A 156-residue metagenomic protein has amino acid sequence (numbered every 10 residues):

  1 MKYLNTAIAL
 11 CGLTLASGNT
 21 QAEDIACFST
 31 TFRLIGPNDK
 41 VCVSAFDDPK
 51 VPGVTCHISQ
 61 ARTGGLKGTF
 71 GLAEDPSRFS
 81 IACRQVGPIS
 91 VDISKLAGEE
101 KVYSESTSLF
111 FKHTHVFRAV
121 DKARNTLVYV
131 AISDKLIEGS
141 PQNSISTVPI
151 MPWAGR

Functional and structural regions predicted by a protein language model:
M1-I8: Bacterial N-terminal signal peptides that target proteins for export
A9-L13: Hydrophobic helical h-region of N-terminal Sec-dependent signal peptides in bacterial secretory/periplasmic proteins
A16-N19: N-terminal signal peptide c-region/cleavage motif recognized by signal peptidases
E23-P76, S80: N-terminal secretory signal peptides
V43, I81-C83, Y129, T147: Generic structural hydrophobic/aromatic packing signal, biased to beta-strands
P49, D121-A123: Short, ordered beta-strand-loop transition motifs
T55-V120: Mature extracytoplasmic domains of secretory-pathway proteins
A123-R156: C-terminal partner/receptor-binding element of secreted or periplasmic proteins
